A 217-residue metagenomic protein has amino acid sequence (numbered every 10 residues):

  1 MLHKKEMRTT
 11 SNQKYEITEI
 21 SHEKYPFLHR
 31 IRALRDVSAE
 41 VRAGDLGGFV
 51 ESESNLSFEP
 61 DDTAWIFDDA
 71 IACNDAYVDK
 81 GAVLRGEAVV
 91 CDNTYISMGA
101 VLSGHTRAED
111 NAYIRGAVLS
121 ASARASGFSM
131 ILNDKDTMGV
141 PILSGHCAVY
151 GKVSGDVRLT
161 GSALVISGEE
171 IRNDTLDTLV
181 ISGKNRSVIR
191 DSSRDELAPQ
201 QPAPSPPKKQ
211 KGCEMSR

Functional and structural regions predicted by a protein language model:
M1-T63, D69, E87, N93 (+4 more regions): Terminal amphipathic alpha-helical/low-complexity segments used for targeting or macromolecular assembly
N55-D195: Structural signal for interior beta-strand "rungs" in well-ordered beta-sheet cores of soluble enzyme domains
